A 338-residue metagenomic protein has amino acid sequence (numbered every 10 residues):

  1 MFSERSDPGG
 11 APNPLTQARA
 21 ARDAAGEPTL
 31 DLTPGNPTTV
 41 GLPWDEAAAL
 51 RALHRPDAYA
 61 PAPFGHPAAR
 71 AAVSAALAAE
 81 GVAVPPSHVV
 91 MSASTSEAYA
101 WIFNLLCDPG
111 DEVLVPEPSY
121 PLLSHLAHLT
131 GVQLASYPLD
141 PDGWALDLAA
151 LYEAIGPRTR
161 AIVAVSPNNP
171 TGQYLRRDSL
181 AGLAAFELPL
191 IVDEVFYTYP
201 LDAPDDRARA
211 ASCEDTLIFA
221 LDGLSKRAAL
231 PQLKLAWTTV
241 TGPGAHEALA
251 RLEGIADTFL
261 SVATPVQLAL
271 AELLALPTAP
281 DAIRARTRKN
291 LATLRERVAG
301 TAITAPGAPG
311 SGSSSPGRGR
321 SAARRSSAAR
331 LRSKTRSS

Functional and structural regions predicted by a protein language model:
R5-S94, W101, A150, L273-T278: N-terminal small-domain helix-loop-helix segment of the aminotransferase-like
D57-A185, Y197-C213, F219: Conserved core of the PLP fold type I
S166, L190-I191: Residue-level marker for buried hydrophobic side chains located in beta-strands that build the well-ordered beta-sheet
E194: Walker B catalytic acidic pair
S212-R288, R295, A328: Conserved core segment of the aminotransferase class I/II
A271, A285-R295, T304-R318: Conserved glycine-rich beta-strand-loop-beta hairpin in the small C-terminal domain of fold type I
A299-T304, S313-S338: Conserved C-terminal alpha-helix-loop-beta "cap" of PLP-dependent enzymes that closes/shapes the active-site mouth
